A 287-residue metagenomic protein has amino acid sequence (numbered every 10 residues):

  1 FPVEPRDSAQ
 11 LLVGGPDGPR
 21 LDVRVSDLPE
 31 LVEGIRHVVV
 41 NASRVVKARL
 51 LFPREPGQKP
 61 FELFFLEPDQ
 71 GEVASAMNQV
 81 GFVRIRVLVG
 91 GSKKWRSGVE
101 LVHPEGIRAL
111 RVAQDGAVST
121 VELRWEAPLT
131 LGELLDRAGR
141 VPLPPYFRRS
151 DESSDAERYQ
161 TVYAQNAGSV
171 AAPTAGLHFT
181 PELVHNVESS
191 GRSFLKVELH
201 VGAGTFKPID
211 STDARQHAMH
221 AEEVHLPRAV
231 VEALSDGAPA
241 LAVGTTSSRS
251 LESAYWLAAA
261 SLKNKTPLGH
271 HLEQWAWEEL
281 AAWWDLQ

Functional and structural regions predicted by a protein language model:
F1-Q287: Surface-exposed, charge/polar-rich loops and edge strands
